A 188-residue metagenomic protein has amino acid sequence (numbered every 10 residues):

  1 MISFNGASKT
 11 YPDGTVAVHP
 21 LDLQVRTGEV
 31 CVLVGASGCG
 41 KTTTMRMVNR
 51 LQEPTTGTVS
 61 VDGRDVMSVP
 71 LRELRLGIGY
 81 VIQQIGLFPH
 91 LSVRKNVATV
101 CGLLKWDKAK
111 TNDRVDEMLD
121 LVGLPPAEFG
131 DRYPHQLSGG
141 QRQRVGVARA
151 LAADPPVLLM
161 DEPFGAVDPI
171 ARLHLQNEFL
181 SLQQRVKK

Functional and structural regions predicted by a protein language model:
V34-A36: The feature captures the beta-strand-to-loop junction immediately N-terminal to the Walker
N49: Helix-to-loop junction immediately C-terminal to a conserved catalytic motif
G57-D65, L74: Conserved ABC transporter NBD signature motif
G102, A109-E128, S181: Conserved ABC ATPase "signature" region
R132-L137, Q141: Conserved ABC ATPase signature
A152-P156: A short, proline-enriched helix->beta-strand linker immediately N-terminal to the Walker B motif in ABC-type P-loop
L158-D161: Catalytic Walker B motif of ABC-type/P-loop ATPase nucleotide-binding domains
